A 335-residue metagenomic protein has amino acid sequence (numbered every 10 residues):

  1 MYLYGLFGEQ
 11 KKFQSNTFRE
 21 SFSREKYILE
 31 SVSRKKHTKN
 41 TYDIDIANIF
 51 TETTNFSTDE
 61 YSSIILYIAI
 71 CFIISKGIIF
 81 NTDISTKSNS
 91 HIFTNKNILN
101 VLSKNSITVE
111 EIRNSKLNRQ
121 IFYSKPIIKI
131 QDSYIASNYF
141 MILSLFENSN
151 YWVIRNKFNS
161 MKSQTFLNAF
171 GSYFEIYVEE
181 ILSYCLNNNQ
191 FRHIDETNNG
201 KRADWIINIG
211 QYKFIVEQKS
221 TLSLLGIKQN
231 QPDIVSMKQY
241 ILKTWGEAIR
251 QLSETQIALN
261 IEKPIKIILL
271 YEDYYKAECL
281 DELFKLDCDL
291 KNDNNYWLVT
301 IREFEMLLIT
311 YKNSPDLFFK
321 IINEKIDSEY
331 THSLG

Functional and structural regions predicted by a protein language model:
M1-C185, D281-G335: Interfaces and regulatory segments of ATP-dependent nucleotide/adenylate/phosphodiester-chemistry enzymes
G171, E175, N198-N199, W245-Q251: Active-site-proximal structural scaffolding
S183-N208: A short acidic/basic microdomain associated with nuclease active sites
N199-R202, L222-L225, Y274-E278: Flexible loop/turn segments at secondary-structure boundaries
I207-I227: Active-site beta-strand-loop-beta-strand hairpin of nuclease catalytic cores that positions key catalytic residues
F214-V216, I265-I267, V299: Hydrophobic/aromatic beta-strand patches that form the interior of the parallel beta-sheet core in alpha/beta enzyme
S220-L270: Catalytic cores of nucleic-acid endonucleases
I265-I268, D273-K285, H332: Extended, charge-rich low-complexity regions and/or helical-solenoid scaffolds
